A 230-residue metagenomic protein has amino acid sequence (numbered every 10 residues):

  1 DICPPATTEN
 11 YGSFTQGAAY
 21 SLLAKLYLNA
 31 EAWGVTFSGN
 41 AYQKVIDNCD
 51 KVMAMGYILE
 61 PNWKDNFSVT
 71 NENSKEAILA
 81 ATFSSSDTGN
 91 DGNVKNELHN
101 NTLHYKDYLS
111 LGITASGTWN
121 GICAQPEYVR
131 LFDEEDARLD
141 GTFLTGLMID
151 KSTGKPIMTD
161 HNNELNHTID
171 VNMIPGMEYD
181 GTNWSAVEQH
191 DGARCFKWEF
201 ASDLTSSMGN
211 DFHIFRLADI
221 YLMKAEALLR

Functional and structural regions predicted by a protein language model:
I2-G12: Flexible helix-coil transition and linker loops at the boundaries of alpha-helical arrays
C3-P4, Y27, M53, L228-L229: A structural signal for long alpha-helical coiled-coils and helix-turn connectors that form the cytosolic signaling
E9, N120, D203-S206: Hydrophobic alpha-helical segments with strong N-terminal bias
Y11, F37, K44, S206-H213: Conserved aromatic-histidine-acidic binding/catalytic patches
S13-P175: An aromatic- and glycine-enriched ligand-binding surface/loop that stacks and positions planar moieties
T145-R230: C-terminal substrate/ligand-recognition segments
